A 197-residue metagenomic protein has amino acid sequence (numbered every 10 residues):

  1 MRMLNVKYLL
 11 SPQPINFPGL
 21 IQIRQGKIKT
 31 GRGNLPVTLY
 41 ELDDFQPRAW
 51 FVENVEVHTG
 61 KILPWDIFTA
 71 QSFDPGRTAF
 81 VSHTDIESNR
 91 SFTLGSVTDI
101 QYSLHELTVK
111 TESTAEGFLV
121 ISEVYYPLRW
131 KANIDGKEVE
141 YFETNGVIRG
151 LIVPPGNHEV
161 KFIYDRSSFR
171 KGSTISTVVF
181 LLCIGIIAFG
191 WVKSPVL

Functional and structural regions predicted by a protein language model:
M1-V97, L104-K110, E116, V120-S122: Conserved luminal/periplasmic juxtamembrane motif of membrane-embedded glycan-processing enzymes
F73-L197: Active-site-proximal, structured, solvent-exposed surfaces of multi-pass membrane proteins that position macromolecular
